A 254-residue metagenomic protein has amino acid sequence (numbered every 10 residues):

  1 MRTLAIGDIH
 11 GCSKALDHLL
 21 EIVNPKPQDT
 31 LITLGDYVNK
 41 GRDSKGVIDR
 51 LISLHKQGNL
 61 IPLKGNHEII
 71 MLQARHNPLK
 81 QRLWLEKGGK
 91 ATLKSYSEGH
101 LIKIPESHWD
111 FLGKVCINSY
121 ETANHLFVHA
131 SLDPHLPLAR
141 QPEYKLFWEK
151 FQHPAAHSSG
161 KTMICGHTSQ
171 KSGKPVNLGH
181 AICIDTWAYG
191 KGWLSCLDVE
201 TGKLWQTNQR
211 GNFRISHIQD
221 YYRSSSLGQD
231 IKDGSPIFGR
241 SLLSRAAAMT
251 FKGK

Functional and structural regions predicted by a protein language model:
M1-R2, G7, C116, G160-K161 (+6 more regions): Extended recognition/assembly regions associated with phosphoester-bond processing machinery
M1-R50: N-terminal active-site segment of His-dependent metallophosphoesterases
A5, L31-T33, P62-L63, L126 (+2 more regions): Residue-level marker for buried hydrophobic side chains located in beta-strands that build the well-ordered beta-sheet
D8, G35-D36, G65-N66, H167 (+1 more regions): Active-site glycine-centered loops adjacent to acidic/histidine catalytic or metal-binding residues that shape
H10-A15, N39-R42, I69-L72, P134-H135 (+2 more regions): Active-site environment of divalent metal-dependent phosphoester hydrolases
V23-P27, Q57, Y120-T122: Glycine-rich phosphate-binding loop signature in dinucleotide/nucleotide-binding domains
K40-I117, E149-H153: Active-site neighborhood of divalent metal-dependent phosphoester bond hydrolases
E86-W193, V199-I215, Y221-Y222: Acidic, His/Gly-enriched loop-helix segments that form or flank divalent-metal centers in metallo-dependent hydrolases
